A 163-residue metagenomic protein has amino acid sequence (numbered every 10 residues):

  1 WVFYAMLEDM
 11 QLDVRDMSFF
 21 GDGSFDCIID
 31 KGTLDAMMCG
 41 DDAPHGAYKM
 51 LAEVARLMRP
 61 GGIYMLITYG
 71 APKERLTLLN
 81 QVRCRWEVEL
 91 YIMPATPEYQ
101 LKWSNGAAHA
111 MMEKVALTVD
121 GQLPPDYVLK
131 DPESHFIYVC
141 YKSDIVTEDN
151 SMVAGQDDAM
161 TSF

Functional and structural regions predicted by a protein language model:
W1-F19, K49-A52: Class I SAM-dependent methyltransferase SAM/SAH-binding core
E8-M10, I29, M65: Conserved Rossmann-like nucleotide-binding pocket used by diverse enzymes that bind dinucleotide cofactors
R15-I29: A short acidic, Gly/Pro-enriched loop at the edge of an enzyme's catalytic core that lines a small-molecule cofactor
D26-H45: A short SAM/SAH-binding and catalytic strip from SAM-dependent methyltransferases
G32, C39, A55, G61-I63 (+1 more regions): Short strand-turn motif at the edge of the Rossmann-like AdoMet-binding core
A43-P60: A short glycine-rich, Lys/Arg-flanked "PGG" loop and its adjoining helix->strand segment in the class I
Y48-A52, P72-A116, V128-P132: Conserved Class I S-adenosyl-L-methionine
L101-F163: Core SAM-dependent methyltransferase catalytic element
